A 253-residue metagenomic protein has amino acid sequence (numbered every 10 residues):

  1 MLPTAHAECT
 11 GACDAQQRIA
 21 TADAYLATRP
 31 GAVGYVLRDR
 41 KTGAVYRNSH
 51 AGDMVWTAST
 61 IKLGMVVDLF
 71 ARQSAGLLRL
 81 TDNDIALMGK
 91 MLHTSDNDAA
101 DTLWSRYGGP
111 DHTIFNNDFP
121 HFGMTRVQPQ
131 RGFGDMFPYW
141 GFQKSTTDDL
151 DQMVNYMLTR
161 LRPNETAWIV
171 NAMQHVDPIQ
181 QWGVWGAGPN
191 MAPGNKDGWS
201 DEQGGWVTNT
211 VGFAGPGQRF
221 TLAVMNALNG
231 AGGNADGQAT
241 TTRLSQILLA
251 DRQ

Functional and structural regions predicted by a protein language model:
M1-E8: Secretory targeting and sorting signals
C9-D23, A27-R29, D53, L161-Q174 (+1 more regions): Structured C-terminal helix/loop/strand segments within mature extracytoplasmic catalytic/sensor domains
G31-V33, L37-M54: Short, conserved catalytic-motif segment at the N-terminal edge
R38-R40, M91-D96, L103-Y107, G123-M124 (+5 more regions): Active-site-proximal beta-strand/loop segments in catalytic clefts of secreted hydrolases
G43, M54-L78, M91, L222: Active-site SXXK
Q73-T125: Conserved catalytic neighborhood of penicillin-recognizing serine enzymes
R106-L161: Mid-domain, small-residue-enriched loop/turn segments at the edges of structured enzyme/sensor domains
W140-D201: A conserved catalytic-loop motif detector
